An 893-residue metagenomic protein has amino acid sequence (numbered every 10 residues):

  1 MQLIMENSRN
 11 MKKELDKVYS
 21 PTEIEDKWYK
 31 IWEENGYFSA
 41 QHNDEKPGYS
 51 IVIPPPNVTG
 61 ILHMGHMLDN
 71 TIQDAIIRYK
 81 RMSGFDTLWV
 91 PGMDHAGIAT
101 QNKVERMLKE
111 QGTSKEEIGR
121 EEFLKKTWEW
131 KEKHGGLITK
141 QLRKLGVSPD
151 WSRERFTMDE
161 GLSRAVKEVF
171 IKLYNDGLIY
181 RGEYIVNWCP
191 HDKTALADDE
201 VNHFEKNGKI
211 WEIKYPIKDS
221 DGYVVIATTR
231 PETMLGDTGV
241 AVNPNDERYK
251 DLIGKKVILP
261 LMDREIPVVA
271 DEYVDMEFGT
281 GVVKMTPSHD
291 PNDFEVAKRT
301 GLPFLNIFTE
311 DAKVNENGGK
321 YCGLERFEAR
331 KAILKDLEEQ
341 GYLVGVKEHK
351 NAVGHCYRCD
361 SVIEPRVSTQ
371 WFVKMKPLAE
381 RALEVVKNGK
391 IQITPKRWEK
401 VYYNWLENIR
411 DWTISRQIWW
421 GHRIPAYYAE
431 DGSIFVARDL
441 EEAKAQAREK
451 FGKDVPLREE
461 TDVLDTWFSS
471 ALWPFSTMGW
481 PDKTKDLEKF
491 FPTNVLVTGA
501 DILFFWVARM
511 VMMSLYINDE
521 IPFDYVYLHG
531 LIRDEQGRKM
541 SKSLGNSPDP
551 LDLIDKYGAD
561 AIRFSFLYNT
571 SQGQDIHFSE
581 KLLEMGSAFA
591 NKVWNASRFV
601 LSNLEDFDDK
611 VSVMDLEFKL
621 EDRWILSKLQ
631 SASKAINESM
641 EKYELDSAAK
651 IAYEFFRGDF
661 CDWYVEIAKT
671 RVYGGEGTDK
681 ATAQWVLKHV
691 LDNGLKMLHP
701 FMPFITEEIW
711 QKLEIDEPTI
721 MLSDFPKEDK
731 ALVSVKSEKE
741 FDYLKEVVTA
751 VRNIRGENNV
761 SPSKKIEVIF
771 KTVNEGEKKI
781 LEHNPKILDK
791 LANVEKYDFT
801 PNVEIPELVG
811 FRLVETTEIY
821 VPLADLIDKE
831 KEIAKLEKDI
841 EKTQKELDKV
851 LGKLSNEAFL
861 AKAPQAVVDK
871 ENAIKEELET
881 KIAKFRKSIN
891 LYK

Functional and structural regions predicted by a protein language model:
Q2-M64, T87, V344, Y357 (+1 more regions): Non-catalytic terminal extensions that flank enzyme cores
E6, K13, K27, I31-N35 (+9 more regions): Residue patterns forming the tRNA-binding/recognition surfaces of aminoacyl-tRNA synthetases and related DALR
N7-N10, E212, N404-F468, L472 (+3 more regions): Feature 926 captures the class I aminoacyl-tRNA synthetase adenylation module centered on the KMSKS loop
D44-G48, P54-P55, L88-Q101, E154-L162 (+3 more regions): Short, solvent-exposed turn/loop segments enriched in Gly/Ser/Thr/Pro and often Arg
G48-M82, W89, I98: Long, structured ligand/cofactor-binding scaffold of large enzymes
I72-L88, P291-G301, L334-L337, L503-D519 (+1 more regions): Metal-dependent nuclease catalytic cores in nucleic-acid-processing enzymes, especially RNase H-like/related
Q73, P231-D311, E338, L378-R381: Catalytic alpha/beta core of large soluble enzyme barrels
D263-V269, D462-F491, G658, D662-V665: Active-site-adjacent "gating/activation" loops or surface patches in catalytic cores
